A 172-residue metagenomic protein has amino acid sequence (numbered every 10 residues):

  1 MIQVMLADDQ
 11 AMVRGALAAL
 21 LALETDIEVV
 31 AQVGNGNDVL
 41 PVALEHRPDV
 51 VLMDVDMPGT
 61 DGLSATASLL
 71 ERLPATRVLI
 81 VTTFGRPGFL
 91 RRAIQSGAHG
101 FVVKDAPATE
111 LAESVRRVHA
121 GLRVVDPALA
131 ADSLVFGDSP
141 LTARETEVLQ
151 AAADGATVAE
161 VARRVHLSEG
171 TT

Functional and structural regions predicted by a protein language model:
A7-D8, V33, V51: Conserved sequence signature across two-component system core domains
D26-G34, V42: Short hydrophobic/Thr-rich beta-strand motif most characteristic of the beta2 strand and flanking loop of CheY-like
N35-D38, P58-A65: Acidic catalytic/metal-coordinating carboxylates
P41, L63-A75: Short amphipathic alpha-helix used as the core "switch/output" element in two-component signaling
H46-L52: Active-site beta3 strand of CheY-like receiver
D54, T82: Active-site residues of response regulator receiver
G88-L149: Short, flexible helix-to-coil linker/hinge segments that flank and couple to helix-turn-helix
G155-T172: Recognition helix of helix-turn-helix DNA-binding domains
